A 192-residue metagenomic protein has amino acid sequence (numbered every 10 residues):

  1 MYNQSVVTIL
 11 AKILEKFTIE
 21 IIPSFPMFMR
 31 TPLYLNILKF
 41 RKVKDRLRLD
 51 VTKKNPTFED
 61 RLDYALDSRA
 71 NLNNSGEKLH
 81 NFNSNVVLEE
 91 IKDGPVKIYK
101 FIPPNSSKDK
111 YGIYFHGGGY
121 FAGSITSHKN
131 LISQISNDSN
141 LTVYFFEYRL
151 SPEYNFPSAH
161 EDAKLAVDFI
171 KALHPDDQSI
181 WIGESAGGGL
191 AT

Functional and structural regions predicted by a protein language model:
M1-P103: A glycine/proline-hinged amphipathic helix-loop "lid/cap" segment that gates access to hydrophobic ligand pockets
I98, I113, I135, F156-T192: Short strand-loop-helix active-site module centered on a catalytic nucleophile
N105-S107: Short strand-connecting beta-turns/loops that link adjacent beta-strands
D109-G119: Short beta-strand element of the alpha/beta-hydrolase
G119-A122, T126-S127, V143, F169: Serine-hydrolase catalytic-loop signature spanning alpha/beta hydrolases and amidase-signature enzymes
F121-G123, P152-F156, G189: Short, well-ordered, mixed-charge alpha-helical segments that flank or form enzyme active sites
T126-F145: Short amphipathic alpha-helix adjacent to the substrate-entry channel of hydrolases
E147-S151: Short beta-to-alpha linker loops that shape the active-site pocket of alpha/beta-hydrolase fold enzymes
